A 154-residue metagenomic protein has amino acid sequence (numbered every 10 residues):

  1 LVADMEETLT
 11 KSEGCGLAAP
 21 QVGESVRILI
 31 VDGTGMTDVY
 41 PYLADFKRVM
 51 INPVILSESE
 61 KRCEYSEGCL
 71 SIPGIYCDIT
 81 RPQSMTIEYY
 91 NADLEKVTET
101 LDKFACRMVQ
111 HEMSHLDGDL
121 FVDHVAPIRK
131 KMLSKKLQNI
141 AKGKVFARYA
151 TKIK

Functional and structural regions predicted by a protein language model:
L1-Q110, H115-K154: Active-site rim/adjacent substrate-binding subdomains
